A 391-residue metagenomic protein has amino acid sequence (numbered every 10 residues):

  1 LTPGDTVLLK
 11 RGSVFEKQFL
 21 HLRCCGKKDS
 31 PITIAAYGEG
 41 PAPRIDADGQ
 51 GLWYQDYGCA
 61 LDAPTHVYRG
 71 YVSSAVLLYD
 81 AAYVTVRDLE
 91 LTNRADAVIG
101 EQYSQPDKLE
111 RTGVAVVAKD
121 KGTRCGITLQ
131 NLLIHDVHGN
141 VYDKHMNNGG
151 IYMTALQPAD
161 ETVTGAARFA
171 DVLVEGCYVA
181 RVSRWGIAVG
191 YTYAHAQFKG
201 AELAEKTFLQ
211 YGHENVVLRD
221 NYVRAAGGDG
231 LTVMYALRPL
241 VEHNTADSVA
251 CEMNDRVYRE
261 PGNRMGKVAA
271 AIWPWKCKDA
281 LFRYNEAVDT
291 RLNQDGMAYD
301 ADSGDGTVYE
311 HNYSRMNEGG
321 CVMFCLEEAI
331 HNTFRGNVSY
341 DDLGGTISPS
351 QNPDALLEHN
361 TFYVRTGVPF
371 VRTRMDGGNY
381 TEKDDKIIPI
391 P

Functional and structural regions predicted by a protein language model:
L1-E16: Acidic Gly/Asp/Thr-rich repetitive segments characteristic of extracellular carbohydrate-active and adhesion proteins
L8-R11, K27-D107, D136-D143: Right-handed parallel beta-helix/beta-spiral solenoid domain characteristic of secreted/periplasmic
F15, N93, Y193: Feature marks short, surface-exposed loop/turn motifs that line or immediately flank catalytic pockets and channel
E16-Q18, P239: Short, well-ordered alpha-helical microsegments
L20-H21, S30, A35, I45 (+3 more regions): Extracellular beta-helix/beta-solenoid repeat scaffolds
L20-L22, L52-L77, G100-D120, Y142-G165 (+8 more regions): Extracellular beta-strand/beta-solenoid scaffold signature
P31, G38-G40, A82-N93, G122-H138 (+10 more regions): Right-handed parallel beta-helix
